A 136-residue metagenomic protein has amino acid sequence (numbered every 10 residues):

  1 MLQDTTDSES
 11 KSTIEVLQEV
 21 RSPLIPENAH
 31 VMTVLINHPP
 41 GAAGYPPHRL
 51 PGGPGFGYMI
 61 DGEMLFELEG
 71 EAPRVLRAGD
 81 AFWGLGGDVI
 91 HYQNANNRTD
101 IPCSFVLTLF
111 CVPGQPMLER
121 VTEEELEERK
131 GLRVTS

Functional and structural regions predicted by a protein language model:
M1-M32, P73-R77, W83, E119-S136: A short, N-terminal "cap"/entry segment at the start of jelly-roll beta-barrel domains of the cupin/DSBH fold
I25-N28, P51, Y58, V75 (+1 more regions): Extracellular/periplasmic catalytic domains that process cell-envelope and extracellular macromolecules
M32-L50, A72-R77, L85-I90: Conserved short histidine dyad/triad with adjacent acidic residue
G44-P47, E67, Q115-E119: Short, solvent-exposed loop/turn elements at domain surfaces
P51-E71, D80: Glycine- and acidic-residue-biased ligand/ion/polar-headgroup-sensing regions
I60, A78-A81, V106-F110: Short, well-ordered beta-strand segments in beta-rich or mixed alpha/beta enzyme and ligand-binding folds
E71-P73, G86-P116: Ligand-binding loop in jelly-roll beta-barrel domains
